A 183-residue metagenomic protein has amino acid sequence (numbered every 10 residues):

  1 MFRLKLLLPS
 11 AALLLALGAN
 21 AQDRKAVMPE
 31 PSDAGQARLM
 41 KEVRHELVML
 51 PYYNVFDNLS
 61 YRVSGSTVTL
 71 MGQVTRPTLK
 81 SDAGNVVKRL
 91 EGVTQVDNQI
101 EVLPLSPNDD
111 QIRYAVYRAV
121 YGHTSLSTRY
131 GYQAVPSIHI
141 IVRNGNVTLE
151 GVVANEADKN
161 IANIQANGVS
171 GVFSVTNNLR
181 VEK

Functional and structural regions predicted by a protein language model:
F2-P9, G18-K183: N-terminal targeting leaders
A12-L14: Repetitive helical segments and hydrophobic/amphipathic motifs
